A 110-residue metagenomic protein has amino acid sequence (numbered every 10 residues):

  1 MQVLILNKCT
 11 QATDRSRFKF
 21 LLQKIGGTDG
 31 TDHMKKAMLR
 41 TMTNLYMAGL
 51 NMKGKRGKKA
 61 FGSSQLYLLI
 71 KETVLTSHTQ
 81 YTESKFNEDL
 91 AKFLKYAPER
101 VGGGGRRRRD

Functional and structural regions predicted by a protein language model:
M1-D110: Folded interaction cores of globular domains that provide primary macromolecule-binding surfaces
